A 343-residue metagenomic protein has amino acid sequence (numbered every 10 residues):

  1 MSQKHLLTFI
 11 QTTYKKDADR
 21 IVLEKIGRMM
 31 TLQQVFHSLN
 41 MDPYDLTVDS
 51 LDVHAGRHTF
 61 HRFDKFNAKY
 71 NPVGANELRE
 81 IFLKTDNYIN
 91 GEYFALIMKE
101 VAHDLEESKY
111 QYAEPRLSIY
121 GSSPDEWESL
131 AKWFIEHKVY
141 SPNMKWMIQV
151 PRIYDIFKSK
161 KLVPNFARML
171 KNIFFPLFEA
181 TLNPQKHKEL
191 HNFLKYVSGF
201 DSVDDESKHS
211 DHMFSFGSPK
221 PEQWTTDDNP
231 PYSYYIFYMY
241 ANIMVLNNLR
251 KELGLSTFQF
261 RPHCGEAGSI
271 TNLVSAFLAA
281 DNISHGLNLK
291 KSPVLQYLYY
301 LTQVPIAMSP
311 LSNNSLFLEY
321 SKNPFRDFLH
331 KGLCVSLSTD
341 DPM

Functional and structural regions predicted by a protein language model:
M1-M343: Metal-cofactor-binding active-site regions of metalloenzymes
